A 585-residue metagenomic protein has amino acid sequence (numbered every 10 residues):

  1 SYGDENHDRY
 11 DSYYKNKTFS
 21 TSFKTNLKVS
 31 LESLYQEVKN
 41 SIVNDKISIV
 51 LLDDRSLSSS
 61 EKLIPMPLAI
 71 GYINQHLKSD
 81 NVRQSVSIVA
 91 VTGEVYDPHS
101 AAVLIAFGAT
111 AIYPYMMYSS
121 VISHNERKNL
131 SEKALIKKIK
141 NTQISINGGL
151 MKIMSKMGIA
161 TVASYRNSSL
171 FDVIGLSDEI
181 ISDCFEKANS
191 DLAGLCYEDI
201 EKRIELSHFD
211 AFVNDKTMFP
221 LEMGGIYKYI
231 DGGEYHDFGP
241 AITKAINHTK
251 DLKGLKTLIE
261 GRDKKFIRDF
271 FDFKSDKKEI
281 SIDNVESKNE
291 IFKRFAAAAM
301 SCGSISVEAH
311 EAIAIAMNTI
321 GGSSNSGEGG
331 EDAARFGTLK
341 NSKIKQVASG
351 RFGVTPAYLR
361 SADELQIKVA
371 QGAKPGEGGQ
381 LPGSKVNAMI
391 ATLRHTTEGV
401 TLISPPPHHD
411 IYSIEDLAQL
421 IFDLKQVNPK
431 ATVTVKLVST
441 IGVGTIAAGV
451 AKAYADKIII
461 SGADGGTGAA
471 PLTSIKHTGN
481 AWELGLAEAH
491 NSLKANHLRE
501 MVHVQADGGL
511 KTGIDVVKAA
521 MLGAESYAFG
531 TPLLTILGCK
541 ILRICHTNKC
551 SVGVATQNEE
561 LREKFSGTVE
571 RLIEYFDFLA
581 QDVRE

Functional and structural regions predicted by a protein language model:
S1-K28, E37-S41, I47-I49, S100-A101 (+6 more regions): Flexible, glycine-rich loop/tail regions that form catalytic "lids" or insertion modules at the edges of active sites
D4-K28, H76-S79, K288-E290, A296-A297 (+6 more regions): N-terminal small/glycine-rich loop or linker at the start of catalytic domains across soluble metabolic enzymes
N16-N147, I153-V162, D172, S177 (+6 more regions): Glycine-rich phosphate/ribose-binding loops and adjacent secondary-structure elements that form binding surfaces
S326, K343-I344, G378, I414 (+1 more regions): Iron-sulfur-associated redox domains of electron-transfer enzymes in respiratory and anaerobic energy metabolism
G378-Q380, K540: Short conserved micro-motifs at the rims of enzyme active sites and ligand-binding pockets
T401-P407, K564-S566: Short glycine/proline- and acidic residue-enriched helix-loop micro-motifs that form flexible lids or anion-recognition
L561-Q581: Anionic ligand-binding catalytic core segments
